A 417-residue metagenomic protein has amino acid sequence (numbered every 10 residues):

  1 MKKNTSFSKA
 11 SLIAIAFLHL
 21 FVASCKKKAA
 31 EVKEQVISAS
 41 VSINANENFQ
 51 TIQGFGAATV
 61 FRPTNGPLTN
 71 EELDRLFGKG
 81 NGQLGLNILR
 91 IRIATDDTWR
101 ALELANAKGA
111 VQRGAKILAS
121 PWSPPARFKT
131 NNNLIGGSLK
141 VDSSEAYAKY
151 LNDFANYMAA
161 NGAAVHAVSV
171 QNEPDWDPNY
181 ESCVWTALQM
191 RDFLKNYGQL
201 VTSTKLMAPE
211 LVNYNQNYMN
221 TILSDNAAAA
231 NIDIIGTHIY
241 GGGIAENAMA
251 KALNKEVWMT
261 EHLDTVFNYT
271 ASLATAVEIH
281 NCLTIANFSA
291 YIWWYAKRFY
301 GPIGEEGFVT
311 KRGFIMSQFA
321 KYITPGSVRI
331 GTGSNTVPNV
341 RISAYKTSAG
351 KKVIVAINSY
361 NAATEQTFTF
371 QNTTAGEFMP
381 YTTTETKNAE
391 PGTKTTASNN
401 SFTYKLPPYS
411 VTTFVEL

Functional and structural regions predicted by a protein language model:
K2-L12: Bacterial N-terminal signal peptides that target proteins for export
H19-A39: Bacterial Sec-dependent N-terminal signal peptides
I43-N46, G80-N220: Substrate-binding cleft and catalytic face of glycoside hydrolase catalytic domains, especially the flexible beta-alpha
Q53-T59, L86-I93, K116-P121, H166-V170 (+5 more regions): Structural recognition of the beta-strand scaffold that forms the well-ordered cores of secreted hydrolase catalytic
S144, E181-E278, I285: Noncatalytic carbohydrate-binding groove/subsite architecture in carbohydrate-active enzymes
E256-I323, I330-N335: Aromatic/acidic polysaccharide-binding cleft in carbohydrate-active enzymes
N335-G376, Y409: Carbohydrate-binding surface patches
T396-L417: C-terminal beta-strand-rich structural cap/linker in extracellular carbohydrate-active enzymes
